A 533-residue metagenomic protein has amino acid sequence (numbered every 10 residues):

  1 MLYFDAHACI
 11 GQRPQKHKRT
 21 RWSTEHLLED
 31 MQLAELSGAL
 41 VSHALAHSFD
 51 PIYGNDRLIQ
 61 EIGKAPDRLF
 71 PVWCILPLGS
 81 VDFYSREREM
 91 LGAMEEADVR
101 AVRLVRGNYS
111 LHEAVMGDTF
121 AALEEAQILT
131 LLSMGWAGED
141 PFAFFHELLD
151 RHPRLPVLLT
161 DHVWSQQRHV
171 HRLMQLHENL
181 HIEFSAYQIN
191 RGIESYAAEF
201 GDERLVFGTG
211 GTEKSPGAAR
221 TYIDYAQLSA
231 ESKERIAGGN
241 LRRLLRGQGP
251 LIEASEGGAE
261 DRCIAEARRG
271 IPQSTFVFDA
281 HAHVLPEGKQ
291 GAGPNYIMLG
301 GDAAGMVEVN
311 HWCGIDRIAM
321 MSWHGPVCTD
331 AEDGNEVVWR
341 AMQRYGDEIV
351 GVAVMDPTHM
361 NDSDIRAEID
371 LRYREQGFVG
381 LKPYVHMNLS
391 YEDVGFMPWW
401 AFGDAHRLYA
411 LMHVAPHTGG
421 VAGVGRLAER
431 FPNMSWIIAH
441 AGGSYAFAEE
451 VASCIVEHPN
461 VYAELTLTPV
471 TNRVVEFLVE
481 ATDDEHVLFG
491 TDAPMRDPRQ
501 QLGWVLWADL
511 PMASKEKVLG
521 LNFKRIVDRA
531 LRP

Functional and structural regions predicted by a protein language model:
M1-H17, N55, I59-I75, I264-Y296 (+3 more regions): Mobile, glycine- and charge-enriched loop segments and immediately flanking short secondary-structure elements within
M1-I10, T20-G38, D202-R204, S215-F276 (+6 more regions): Mid-to-C-terminal alpha-helical segments outside catalytic/metal-binding sites
H7, M31, L58, M94 (+16 more regions): Conserved, mostly hydrophobic/aromatic
H7-K18, S42-L45, W73, T130-L132 (+5 more regions): Acidic/glycine-enriched edge-of-secondary-structure segments
C9-G11, Q15, A44-A46, C74-L78 (+13 more regions): Active-site beta-loop-alpha junctions enriched in small/polar residues
S23-D30, G54-I62, R86-A93, D118-T119 (+13 more regions): A general structural detector for well-ordered alpha-helical segments in enzyme core domains, enriched
S37-G38, S48, I52-L131, L251 (+4 more regions): Active-site gating/metal-coordination segments in enzymes
R100-A101, N108-F207, Q376-G380, N388-F489: Catalytic pocket-lining loop regions of alpha/beta-barrel enzymes, especially the amidohydrolase/enolase/GH5 lineages
